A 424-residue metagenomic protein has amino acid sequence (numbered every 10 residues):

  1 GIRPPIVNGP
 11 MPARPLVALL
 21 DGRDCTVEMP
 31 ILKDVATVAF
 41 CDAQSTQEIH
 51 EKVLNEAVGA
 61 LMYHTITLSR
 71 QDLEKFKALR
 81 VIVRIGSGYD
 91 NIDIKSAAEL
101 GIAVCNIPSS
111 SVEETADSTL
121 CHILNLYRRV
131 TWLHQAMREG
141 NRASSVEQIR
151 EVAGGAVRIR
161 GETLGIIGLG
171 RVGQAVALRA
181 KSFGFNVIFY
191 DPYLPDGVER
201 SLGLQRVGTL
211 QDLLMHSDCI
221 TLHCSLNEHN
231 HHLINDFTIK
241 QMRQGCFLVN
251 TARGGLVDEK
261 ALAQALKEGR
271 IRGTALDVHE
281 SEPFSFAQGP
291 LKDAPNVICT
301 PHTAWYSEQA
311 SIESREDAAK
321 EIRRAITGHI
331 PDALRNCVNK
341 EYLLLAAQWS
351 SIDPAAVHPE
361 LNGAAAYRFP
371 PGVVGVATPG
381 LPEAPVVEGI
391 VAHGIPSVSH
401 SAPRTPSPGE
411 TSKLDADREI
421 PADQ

Functional and structural regions predicted by a protein language model:
G1-C105, N235, V357-E410, L414-Q424: An N-terminal-biased, well-structured beta-alpha scaffold segment characteristic of Rossmann-like dinucleotide-binding
L19, L164-I166: Hydrophobic Val/Ile/Leu positions in short beta-strands of Rossmann-like dinucleotide-binding domains
L20, M62-Y63, I85, H122 (+3 more regions): Short, well-ordered coil/turn residues at beta-beta hairpins and beta-strand->alpha-helix junctions within
A39, I188, G255: Conserved beta-strand positions in the Rossmann-like core of class I SAM-dependent methyltransferases
L68-D72, P192-P290, V297, Y306 (+5 more regions): Rossmann-like adenosine-cofactor binding region
L100, P108-T163, A175-L178, H329-C337: Phosphate-binding beta-alpha-beta segment of Rossmann-like dinucleotide-binding domains, i.e., the NAD(P)
V172: Hydrophobic/small residue at the entry helix of a nucleotide-binding pocket
I312-A333: Internal hydrophobic alpha-helix adjacent to the cofactor/substrate pocket in enzyme cavities
